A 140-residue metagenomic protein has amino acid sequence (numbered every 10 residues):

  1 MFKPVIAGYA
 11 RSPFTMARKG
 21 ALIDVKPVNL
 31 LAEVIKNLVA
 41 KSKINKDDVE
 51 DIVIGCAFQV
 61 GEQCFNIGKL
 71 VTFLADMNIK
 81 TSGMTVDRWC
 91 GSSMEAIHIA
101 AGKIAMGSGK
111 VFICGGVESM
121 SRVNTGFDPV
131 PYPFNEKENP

Functional and structural regions predicted by a protein language model:
M1-F2, F14-K46, G61-I67, T72-P140: Acyl-thioester C-C bond-transforming condensing/cleaving domain
M1-Y9: Short coil-to-beta-strand
V5, V53, T85: Conserved beta-strand segments that form the floor/walls of ligand-binding pockets within enzyme and binding domains
D48-G55, I113: Short glycine-rich phosphate-binding loop at a beta-alpha junction
I54-E62: A glycine-/small-polar-enriched, mobile loop at the entrance of the PLP active site in fold-type I
